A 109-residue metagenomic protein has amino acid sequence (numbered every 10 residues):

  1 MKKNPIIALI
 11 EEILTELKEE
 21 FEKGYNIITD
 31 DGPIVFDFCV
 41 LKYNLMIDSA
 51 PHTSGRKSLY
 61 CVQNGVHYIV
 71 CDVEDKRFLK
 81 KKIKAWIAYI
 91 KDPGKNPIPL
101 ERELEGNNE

Functional and structural regions predicted by a protein language model:
M1-E109: Nucleic-acid endo/exonuclease domains
